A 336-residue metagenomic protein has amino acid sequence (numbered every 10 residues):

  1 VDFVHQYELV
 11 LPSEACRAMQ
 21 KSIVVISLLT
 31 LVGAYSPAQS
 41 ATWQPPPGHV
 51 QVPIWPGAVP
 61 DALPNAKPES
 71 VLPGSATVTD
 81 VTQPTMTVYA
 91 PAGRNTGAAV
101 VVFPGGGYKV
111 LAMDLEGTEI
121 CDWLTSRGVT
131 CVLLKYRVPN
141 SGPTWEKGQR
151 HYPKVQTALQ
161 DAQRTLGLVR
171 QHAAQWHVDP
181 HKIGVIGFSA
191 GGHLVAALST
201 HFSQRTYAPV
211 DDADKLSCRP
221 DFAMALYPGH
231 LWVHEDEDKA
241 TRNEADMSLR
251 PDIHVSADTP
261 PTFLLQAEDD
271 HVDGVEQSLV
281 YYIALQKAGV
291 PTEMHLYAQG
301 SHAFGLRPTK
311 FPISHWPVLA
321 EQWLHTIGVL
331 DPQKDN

Functional and structural regions predicted by a protein language model:
S40-R94: N-terminal cap/lid segment of alpha/beta-hydrolase-fold proteins
G97-G105: Short beta-strand element of the alpha/beta-hydrolase
G107-E116, L133-T157, H201-S203, Y207 (+1 more regions): Cap/lid segment of the alpha/beta-hydrolase catalytic domain
D114-V132: Short amphipathic alpha-helix adjacent to the substrate-entry channel of hydrolases
Q160-R242, D246-M247, P251: Primarily recognizes the serine-hydrolase "nucleophile elbow" in alpha/beta-hydrolase and SGNH/GDSL folds
W232, D269-D273: Acidic catalytic loop of the alpha/beta-hydrolase fold
L264-Q266: Short beta-strand/loop motif that positions the catalytic acidic residue of the alpha/beta-hydrolase fold
V275, L279-N336: C-terminal catalytic histidine-bearing segment of alpha/beta-hydrolase fold enzymes
